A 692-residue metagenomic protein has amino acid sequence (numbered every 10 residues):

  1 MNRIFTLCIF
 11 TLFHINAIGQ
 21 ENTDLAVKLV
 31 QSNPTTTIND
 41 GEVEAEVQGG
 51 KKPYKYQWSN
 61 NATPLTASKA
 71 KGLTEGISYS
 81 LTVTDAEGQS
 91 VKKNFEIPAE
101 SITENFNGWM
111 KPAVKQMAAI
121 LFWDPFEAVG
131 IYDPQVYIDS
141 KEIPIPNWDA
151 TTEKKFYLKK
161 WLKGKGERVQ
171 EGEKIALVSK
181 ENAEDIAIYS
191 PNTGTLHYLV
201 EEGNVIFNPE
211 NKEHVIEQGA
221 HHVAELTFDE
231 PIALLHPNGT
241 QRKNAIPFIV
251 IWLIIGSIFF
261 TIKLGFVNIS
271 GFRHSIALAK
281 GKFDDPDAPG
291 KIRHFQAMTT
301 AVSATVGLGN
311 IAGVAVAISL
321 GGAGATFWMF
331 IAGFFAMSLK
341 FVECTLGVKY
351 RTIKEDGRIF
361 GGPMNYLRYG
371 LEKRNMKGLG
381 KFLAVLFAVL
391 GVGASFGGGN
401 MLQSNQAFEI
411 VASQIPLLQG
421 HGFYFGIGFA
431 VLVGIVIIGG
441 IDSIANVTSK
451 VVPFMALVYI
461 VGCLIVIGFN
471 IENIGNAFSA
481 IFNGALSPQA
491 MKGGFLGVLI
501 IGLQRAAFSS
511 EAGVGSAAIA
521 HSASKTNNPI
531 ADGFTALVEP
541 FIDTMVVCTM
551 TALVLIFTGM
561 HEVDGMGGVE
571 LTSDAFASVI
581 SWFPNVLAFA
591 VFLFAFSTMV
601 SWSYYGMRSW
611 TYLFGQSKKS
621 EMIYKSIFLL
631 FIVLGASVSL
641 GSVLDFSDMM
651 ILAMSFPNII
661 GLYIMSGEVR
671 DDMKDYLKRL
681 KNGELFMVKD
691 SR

Functional and structural regions predicted by a protein language model:
E21, P98-K141, E171-E181, N192 (+3 more regions): N-terminal alpha-helical transmembrane segments of multi-pass membrane transport and channel/translocase proteins
Q48-K52: Short glycine/proline-centered coil/turn motifs in the loop regions of extracellular beta-sandwich domains
Q57-L73: Surface-exposed, flexible coil segments in extracellular/virion-facing regions
S68-Y79, L367: Solvent-exposed segments in extracellular or luminal domains encompassing
P134-K174, A187-Y189, L196-L199: Acidic, low-complexity mobile loops and tails
W252-I255, F260, L264-I276, L383 (+7 more regions): Membrane-interface loop-to-helix entry segments
D287-L320, L346-K349, E355-L371, F382 (+3 more regions): Alpha-helical membrane segments and immediately flanking helix-loop junctions that form or couple to the substrate/ion
E343-E355, C463-A480, A490-G494, A523-T526 (+2 more regions): Extracellular/periplasmic helix-exit of transmembrane alpha-helices
